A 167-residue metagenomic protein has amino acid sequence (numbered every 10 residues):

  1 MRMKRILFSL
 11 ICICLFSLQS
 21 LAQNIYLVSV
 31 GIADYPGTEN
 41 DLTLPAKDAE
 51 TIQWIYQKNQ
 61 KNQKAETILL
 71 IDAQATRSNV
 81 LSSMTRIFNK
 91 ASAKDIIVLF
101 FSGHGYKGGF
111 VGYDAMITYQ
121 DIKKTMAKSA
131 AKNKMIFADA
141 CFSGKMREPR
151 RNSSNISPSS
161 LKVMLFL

Functional and structural regions predicted by a protein language model:
K4-I6, L15-V111, E148, M164-L167: Boundary/activation segment at the start of structured domains
C12: Residue-level "micro-hotspots" composed of small/polar
L44-Q53, G105-L167: Cysteine protease catalytic core and zymogen-processing segment of caspase-like enzymes
